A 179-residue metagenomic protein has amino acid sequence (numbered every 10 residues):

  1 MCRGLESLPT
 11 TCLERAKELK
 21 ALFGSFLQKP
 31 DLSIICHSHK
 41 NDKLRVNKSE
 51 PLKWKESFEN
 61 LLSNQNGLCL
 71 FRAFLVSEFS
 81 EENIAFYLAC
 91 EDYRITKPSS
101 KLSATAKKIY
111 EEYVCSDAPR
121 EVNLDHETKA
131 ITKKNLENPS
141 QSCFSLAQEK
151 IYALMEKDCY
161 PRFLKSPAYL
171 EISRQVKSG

Functional and structural regions predicted by a protein language model:
M1-G179: Intrinsically disordered, low-complexity segments enriched in serine/threonine/proline and acidic residues
